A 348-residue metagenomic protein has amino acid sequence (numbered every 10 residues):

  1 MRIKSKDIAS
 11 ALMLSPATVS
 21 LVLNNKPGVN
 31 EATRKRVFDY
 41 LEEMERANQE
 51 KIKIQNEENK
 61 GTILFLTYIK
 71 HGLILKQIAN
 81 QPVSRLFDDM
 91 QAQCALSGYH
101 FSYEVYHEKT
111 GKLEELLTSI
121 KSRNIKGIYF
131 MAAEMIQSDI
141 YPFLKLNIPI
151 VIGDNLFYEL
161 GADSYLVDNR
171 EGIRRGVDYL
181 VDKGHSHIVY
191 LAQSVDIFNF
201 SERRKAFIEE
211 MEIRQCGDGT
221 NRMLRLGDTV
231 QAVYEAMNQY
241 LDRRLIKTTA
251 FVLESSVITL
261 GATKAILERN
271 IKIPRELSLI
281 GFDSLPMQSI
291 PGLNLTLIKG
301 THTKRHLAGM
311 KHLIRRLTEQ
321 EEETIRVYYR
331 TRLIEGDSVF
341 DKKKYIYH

Functional and structural regions predicted by a protein language model:
M1-N59: N-terminal helix-turn-helix DNA-binding module of bacterial transcription factors
R46-L116: Amphipathic helical "hinge" segments at domain boundaries
H71-R85, Y103-G111, Y165-R175, L191-N238 (+4 more regions): Hinge/beta->alpha junction and helix N-cap segments in small-molecule ligand-binding domains
G111-I125, V233-K247: Short, well-structured alpha-helical segments in soluble
M131-G172, V257, D283-L295: Flexible loop/hinge segments that line or gate small-molecule binding clefts
S186-H187, D218-N221, I273-L279: Short acidic capping loops at alpha-helix termini that bridge into adjacent secondary structure
Y240-H348: Flexible loop/turn connectors
